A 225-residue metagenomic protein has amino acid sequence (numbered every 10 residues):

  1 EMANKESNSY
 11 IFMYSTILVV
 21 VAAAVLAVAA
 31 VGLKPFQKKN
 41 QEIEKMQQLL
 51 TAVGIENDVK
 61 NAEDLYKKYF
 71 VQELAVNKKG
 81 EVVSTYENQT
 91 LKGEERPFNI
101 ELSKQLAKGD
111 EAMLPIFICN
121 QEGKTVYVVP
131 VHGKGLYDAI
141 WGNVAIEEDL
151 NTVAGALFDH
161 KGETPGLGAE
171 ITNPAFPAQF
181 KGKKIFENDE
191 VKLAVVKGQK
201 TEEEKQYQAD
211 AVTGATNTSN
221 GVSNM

Functional and structural regions predicted by a protein language model:
A3-M225: Flexible, solvent-exposed loop/hinge segments and secondary-structure transition points
